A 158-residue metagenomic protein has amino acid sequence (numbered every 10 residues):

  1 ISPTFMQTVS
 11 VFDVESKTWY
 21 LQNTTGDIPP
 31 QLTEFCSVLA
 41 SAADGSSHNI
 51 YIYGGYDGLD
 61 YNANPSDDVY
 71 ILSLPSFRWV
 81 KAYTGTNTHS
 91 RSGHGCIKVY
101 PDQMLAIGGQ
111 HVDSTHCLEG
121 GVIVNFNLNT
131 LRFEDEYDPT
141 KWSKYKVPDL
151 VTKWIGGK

Functional and structural regions predicted by a protein language model:
I1-P3, V9-V11, T25-I52, V69-I71 (+3 more regions): Conserved short beta-strand element of beta-propeller blades
S2-K17, N64-R78, L118-E134: Beta-propeller blade signature
Y20-G26, V80-G85: A short beta-strand motif characteristic of beta-propeller blades
T25-I28, L59-A63, T86-N87: Juxtamembrane/interface segments of multi-pass membrane proteins
A43, Y56-G58, Q110-V112: Residue-level signature of beta-propeller blades and closely related beta-rich strand-turn architectures in secreted
S46-N49, D60-S66, W79-K81: Extended hydrophobic-aromatic, low-complexity segments
V99, G109-G121, F133: CBM-like carbohydrate-recognition segments
